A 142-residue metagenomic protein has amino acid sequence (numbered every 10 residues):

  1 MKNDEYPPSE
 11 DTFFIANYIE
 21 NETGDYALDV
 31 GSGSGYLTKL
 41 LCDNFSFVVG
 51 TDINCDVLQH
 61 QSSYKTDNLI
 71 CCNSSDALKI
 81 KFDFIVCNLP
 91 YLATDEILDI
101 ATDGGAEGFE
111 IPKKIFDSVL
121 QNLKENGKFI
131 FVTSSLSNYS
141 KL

Functional and structural regions predicted by a protein language model:
M1-P8: Class I SAM-dependent methyltransferase Rossmann-like catalytic core, especially the SAM/SAH-binding loop
N3, D103, I130-T133: Conserved short-loop catalytic and cofactor-binding motifs
P8-C87, Y91-T94: Conserved SAM/SAH cofactor-binding pocket of Class I
T12-I15, S34, T38, D99 (+3 more regions): A general structural signal for well-ordered alpha-helical segments in protein cores
F82, I97-D99, L142: Short aromatic-enriched loop/helix-cap "lid" or pocket-rim segments at secondary-structure transitions that line
L89-K114: Mobile active-site "lid"/loop adjacent to the S-adenosyl-L-methionine
I111-L142: Conserved Class I SAM-dependent methyltransferase catalytic core
